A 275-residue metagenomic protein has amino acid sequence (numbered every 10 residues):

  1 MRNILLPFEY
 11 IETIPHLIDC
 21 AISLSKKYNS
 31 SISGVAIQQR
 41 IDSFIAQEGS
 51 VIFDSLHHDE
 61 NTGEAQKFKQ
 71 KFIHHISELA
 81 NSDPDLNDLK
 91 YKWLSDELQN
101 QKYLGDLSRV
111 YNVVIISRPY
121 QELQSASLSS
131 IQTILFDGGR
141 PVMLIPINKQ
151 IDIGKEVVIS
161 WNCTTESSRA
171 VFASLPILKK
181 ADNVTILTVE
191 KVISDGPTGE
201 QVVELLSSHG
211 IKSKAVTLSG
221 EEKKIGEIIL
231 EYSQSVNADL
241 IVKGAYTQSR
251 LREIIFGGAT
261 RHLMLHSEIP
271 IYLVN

Functional and structural regions predicted by a protein language model:
M1-H16, P84-D88, K92, L107-L187 (+1 more regions): Intrinsically disordered or low-complexity boundary/linker segments at protein termini and domain junctions
M1-S55, D137, I153-G220: Small/aliphatic-rich secondary-structure junction motif
S25, S108, I134-L135, L206 (+2 more regions): A generic structural signal for well-ordered alpha-helical segments
A36, R118, G244-Y246, N275: Short secondary-structure boundary segments
Q39, S77-V114, G210-I241, T247-E253 (+2 more regions): Structural beta-alpha unit
D54-K67: A short acidic, glycine-rich active-site loop that binds or catalyzes chemistry on phosphate/adenosine moieties
L128-S130, E200, L230-E231, I255-T260: Charged helix-capping and loop-helix junction motifs
